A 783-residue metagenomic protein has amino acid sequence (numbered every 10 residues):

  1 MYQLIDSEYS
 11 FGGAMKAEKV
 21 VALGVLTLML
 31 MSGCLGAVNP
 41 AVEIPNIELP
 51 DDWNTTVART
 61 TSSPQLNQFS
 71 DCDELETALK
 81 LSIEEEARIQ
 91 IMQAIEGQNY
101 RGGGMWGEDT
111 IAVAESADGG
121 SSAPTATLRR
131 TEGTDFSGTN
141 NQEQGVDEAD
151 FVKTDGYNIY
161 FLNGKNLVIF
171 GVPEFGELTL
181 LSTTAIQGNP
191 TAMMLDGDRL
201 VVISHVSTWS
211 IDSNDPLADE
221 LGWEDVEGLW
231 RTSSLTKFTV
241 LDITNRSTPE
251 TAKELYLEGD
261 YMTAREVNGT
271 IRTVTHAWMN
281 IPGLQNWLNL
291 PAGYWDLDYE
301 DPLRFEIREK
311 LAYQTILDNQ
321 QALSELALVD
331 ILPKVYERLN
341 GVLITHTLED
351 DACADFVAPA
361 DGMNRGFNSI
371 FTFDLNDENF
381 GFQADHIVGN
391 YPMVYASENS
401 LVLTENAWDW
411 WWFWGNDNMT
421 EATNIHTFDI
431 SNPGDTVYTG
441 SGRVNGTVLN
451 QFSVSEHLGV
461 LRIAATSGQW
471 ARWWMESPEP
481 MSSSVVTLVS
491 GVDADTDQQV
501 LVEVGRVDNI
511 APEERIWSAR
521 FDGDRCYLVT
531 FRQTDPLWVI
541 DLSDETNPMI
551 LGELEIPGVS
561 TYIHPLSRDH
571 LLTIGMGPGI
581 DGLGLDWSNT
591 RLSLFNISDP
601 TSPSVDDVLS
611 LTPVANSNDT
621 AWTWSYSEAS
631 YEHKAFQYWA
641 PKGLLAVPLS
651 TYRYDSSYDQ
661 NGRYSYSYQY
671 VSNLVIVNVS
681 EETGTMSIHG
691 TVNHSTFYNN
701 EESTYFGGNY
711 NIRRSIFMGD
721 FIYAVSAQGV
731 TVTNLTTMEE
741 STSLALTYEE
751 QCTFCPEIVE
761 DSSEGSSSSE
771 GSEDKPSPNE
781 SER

Functional and structural regions predicted by a protein language model:
Y2-A14: Short, Lys/Arg-enriched N-terminal segments with co-localized hydrophobic residues within the first ~10-30 amino acids
G13-K16, S772: Short, low-complexity interaction segments enriched in Ser/Thr/Pro/Gly
E18-G24: Sec-dependent signal peptide recognition, specifically the positively charged N-region followed immediately by
L26-G33: Hydrophobic core
C34-R783: Beta-sheet-rich non-transmembrane sensory/scaffold domains
